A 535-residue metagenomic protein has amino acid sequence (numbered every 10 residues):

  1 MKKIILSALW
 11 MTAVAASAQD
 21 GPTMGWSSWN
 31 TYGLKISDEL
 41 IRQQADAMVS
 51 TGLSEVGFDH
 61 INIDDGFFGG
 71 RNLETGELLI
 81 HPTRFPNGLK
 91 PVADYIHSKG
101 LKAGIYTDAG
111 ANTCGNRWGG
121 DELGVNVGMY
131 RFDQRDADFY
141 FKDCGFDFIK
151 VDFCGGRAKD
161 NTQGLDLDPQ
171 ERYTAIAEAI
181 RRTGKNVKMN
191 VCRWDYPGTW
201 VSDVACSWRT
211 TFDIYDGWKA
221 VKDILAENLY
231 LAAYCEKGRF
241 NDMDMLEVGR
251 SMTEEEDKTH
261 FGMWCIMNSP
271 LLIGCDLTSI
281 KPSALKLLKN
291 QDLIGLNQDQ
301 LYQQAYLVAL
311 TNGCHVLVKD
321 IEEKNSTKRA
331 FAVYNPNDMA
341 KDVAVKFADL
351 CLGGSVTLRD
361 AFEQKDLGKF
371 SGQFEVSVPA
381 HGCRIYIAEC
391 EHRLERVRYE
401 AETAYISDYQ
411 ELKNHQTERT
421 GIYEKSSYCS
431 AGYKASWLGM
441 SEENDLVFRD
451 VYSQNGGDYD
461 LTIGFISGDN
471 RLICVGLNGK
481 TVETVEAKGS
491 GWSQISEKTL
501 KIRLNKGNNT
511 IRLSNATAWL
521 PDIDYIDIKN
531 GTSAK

Functional and structural regions predicted by a protein language model:
I4-A13: Sec-dependent N-terminal signal peptides
P22-S28, G57-D64, K102-T107, D147-D152 (+5 more regions): Structural recognition of the beta-strand scaffold that forms the well-ordered cores of secreted hydrolase catalytic
L40, Q44, M48-T162: Aromatic-lined carbohydrate-binding/catalytic grooves of carbohydrate-active enzymes
L101-G119, A177-G198: Aromatic-lined carbohydrate-recognition surfaces of secreted/lumenal glycan-active proteins
N126, R135, R181-D276: Glycan-recognition surfaces
W264-M267, L272-G274, L310-L352, H381 (+5 more regions): Carbohydrate-binding surface patches
L272-M339, H415-E442, V447-R449, G507: Glycan-recognition and catalytic regions of carbohydrate-active enzymes
K341, L350-L358, E375-K535: Extracytoplasmic
